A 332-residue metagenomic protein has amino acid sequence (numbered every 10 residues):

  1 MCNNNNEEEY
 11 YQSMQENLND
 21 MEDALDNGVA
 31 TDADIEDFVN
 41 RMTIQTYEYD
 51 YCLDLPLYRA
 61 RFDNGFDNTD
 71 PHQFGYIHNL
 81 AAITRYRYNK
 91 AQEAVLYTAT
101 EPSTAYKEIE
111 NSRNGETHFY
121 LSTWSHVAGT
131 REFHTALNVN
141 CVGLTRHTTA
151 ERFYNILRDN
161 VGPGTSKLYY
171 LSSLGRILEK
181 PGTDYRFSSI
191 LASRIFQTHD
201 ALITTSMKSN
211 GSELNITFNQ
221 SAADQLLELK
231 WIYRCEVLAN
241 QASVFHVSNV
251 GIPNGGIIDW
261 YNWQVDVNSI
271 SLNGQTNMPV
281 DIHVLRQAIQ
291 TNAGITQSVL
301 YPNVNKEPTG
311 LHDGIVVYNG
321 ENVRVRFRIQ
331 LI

Functional and structural regions predicted by a protein language model:
C2-L53, N64-A81, S112-R113, H118-I332: Active-site and NAD+-binding cores of ADP-ribose-processing enzymes
Y58: Active-site-proximal cofactor/substrate-binding loop regions of enzyme domains
R61, Y97-E101, T204-S206: Short His-Asn-centered micro-motif
A81-Y88: Short, flexible, solvent-exposed loop/turn segments with mixed acidic/basic and small polar residues
K90-T98: A short, exposed loop/beta-hairpin motif centered on an aromatic-Gly-Thr core
P102-N114: Short active-site loop/helix that positions an aromatic residue
